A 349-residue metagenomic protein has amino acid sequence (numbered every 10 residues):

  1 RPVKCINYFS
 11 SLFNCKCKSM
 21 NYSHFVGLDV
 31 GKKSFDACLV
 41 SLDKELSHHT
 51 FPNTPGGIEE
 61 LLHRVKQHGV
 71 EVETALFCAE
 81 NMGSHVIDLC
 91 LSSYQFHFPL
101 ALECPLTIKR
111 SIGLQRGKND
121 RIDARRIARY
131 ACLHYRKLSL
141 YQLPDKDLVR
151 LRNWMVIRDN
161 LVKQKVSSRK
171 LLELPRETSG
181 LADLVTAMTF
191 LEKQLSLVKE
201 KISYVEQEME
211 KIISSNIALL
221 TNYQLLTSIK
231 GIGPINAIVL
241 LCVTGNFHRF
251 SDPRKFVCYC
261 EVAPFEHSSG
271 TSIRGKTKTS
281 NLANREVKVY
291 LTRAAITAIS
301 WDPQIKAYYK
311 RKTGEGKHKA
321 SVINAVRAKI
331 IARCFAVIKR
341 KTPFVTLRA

Functional and structural regions predicted by a protein language model:
R1-Y22, T346-A349: Intrinsically disordered, low-complexity and often Lys/Arg-enriched segments
M20-S41, I127: Gly/Thr-rich phosphate-binding beta-strand-loop-beta motif of the actin/hexokinase/Hsp70
G31-G57: Short glycine-rich, Thr/Ser-proximal phosphate-binding strand/loop in the N-terminal lobe of ATP-dependent enzymes
E73-M82: Short glycine-rich phosphate-binding loop at a beta-alpha junction
L91-Y94, A101-L225: Long, charge-rich intrinsically disordered scaffolds of nucleic-acid metabolism proteins
S228, P234, L240-K319: Phosphate-backbone recognition surface of nucleic-acid-processing proteins
T271-G275, Y308-A349: Low-complexity, acidic/Ser/Thr- and charged residue-rich accessory regions of DNA metabolism proteins
